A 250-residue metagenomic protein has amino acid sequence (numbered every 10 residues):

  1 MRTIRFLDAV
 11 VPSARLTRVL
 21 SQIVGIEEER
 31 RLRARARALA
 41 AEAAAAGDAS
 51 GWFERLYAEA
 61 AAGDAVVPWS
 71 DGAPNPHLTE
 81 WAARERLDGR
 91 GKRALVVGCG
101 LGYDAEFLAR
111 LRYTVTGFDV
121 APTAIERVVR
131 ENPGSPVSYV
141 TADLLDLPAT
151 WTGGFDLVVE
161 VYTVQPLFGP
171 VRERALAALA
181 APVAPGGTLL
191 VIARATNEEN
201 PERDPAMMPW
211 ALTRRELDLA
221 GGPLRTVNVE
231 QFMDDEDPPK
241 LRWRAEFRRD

Functional and structural regions predicted by a protein language model:
R2-W151, G169-D250: Class I (Rossmann-like) S-adenosyl-L-methionine-dependent methyltransferase catalytic domain, capturing the SAM-binding
V159: A conserved beta-strand element that flanks and buttresses the S-adenosyl-L-methionine
Y162-P166: Short catalytic micro-motifs in class I SAM-dependent methyltransferases
